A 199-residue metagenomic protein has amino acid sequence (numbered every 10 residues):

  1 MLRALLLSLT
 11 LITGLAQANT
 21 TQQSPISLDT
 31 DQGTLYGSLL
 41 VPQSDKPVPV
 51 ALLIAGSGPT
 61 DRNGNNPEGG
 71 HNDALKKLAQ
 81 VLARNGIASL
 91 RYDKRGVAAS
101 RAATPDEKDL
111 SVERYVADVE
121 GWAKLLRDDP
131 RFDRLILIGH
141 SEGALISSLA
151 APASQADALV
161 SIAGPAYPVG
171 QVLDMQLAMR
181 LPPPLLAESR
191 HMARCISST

Functional and structural regions predicted by a protein language model:
N19-K46: N-terminal cap/lid segment of alpha/beta-hydrolase-fold proteins
S44-L82: Short, surface-exposed "cap/lid" segments of acyl-processing enzymes
D73-R101: Conserved alpha/beta-hydrolase
A74, E107-D128: Alpha/beta-hydrolase active-site loop
D129-S141: Alpha/beta-hydrolase fold nucleophile elbow
I136, A158-V160: Residue in the alpha/beta-hydrolase core beta-strand immediately N-terminal to the catalytic nucleophile
A144-S154: Short glycine-enriched nucleophile-adjacent loop and the immediately C-terminal alpha-helix near the catalytic center
I162-T199: Accessory cap/linker subdomain of secreted extracellular hydrolases
